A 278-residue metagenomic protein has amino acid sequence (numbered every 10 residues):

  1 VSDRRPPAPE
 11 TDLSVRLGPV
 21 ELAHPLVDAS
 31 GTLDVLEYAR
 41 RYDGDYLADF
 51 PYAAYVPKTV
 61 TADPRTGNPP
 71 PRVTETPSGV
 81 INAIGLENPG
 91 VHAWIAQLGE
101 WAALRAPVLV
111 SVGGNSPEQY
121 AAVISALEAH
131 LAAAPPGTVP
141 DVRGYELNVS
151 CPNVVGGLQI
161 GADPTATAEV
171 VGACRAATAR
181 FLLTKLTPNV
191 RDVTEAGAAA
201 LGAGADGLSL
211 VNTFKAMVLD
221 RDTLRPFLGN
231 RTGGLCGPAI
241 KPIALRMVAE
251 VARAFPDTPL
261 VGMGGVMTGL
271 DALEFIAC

Functional and structural regions predicted by a protein language model:
S2-V108, G114-N115: N-terminal capping/small domains of soluble enzymes
E21-V27, L104-L109, A177-P188, R253-M263: Short beta-strand/loop segments at the ligand-binding rim of alpha/beta enzyme cores
D28, Y55, W94, V110 (+5 more regions): Conserved, mostly hydrophobic/aromatic
G31-L33, V60, G113-N115, S150-P152 (+3 more regions): Active-site beta-loop-alpha junctions enriched in small/polar residues
E37-D45, Y120-H130, V190-A203, A252-D257 (+1 more regions): Catalytic cores of alpha/beta
T59-L86, R143-I160, F214-L219, G229-T232: Glycine-rich, proline-tolerant flexible connector loops at the mouths of alpha/beta enzymes
P77-Q159: Active-site beta->alpha loop and helix N-cap motifs at the rims of alpha/beta catalytic domains
V149-T165, A196-T258: Glycine/Thr-rich beta-alpha phosphate-binding loop at enzyme active sites
